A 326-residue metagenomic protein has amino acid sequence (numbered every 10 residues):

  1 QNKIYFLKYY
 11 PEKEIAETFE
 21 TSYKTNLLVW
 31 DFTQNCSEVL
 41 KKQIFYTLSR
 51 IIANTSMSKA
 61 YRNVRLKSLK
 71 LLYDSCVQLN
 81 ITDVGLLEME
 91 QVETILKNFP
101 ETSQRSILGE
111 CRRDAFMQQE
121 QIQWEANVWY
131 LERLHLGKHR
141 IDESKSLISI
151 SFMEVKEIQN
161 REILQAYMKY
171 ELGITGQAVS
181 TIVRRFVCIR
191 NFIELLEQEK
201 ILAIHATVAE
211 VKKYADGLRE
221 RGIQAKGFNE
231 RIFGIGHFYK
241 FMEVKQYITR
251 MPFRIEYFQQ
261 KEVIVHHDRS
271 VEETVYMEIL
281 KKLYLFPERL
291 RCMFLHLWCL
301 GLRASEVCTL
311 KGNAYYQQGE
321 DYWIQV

Functional and structural regions predicted by a protein language model:
Q1-M251, K282, L295: Charge-rich, intrinsically disordered N-terminal extensions that act as flexible nucleic-acid engagement or regulatory
I182, M293-F294, S305-L310: Alpha-helix N-cap/helix-start motif at helix boundaries, enriched for small hydrophobics
H205-A206, R269-S270, L283-P287: Short helix-capping and inter-helix turn/linker motifs at the boundaries of alpha-helical repeat units
F228, I235, R269-V271, L290: Extended helix-rich, non-globular scaffold segments
F233, C299-L302, L310-Y315: An acidic- and aromatic-residue-enriched active-site/binding cleft used to recognize and process polar
T249, Q260-E278: DNA breakage-rejoining catalytic core of tyrosine-based enzymes
T274-A304: Basic, Lys/Arg- and aromatic-enriched nucleic-acid-binding interface segment
L310-V326: Conserved tyrosine-mediated DNA breakage-rejoining catalytic core shared by Y-recombinases
